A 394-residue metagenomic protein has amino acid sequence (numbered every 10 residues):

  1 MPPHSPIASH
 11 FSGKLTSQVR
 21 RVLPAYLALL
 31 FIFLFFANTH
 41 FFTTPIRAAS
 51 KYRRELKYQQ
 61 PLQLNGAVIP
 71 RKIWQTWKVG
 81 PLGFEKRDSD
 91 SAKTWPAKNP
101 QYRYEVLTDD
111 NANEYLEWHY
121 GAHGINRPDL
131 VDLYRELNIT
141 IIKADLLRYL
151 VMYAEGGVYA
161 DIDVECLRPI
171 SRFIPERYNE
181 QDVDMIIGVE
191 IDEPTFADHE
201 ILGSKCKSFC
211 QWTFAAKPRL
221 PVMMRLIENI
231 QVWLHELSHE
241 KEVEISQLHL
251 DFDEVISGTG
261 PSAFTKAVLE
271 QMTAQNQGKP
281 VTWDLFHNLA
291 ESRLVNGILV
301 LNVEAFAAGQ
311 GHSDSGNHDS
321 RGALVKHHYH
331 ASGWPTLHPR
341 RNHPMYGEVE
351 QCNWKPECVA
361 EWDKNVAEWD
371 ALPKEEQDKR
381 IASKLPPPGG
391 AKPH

Functional and structural regions predicted by a protein language model:
P2-A144, A160-H394: Glycosyltransferase-associated regions of secretory-pathway enzymes, highlighting luminal stem/catalytic domains
D145-G157: Small-residue hinge/turn detector
